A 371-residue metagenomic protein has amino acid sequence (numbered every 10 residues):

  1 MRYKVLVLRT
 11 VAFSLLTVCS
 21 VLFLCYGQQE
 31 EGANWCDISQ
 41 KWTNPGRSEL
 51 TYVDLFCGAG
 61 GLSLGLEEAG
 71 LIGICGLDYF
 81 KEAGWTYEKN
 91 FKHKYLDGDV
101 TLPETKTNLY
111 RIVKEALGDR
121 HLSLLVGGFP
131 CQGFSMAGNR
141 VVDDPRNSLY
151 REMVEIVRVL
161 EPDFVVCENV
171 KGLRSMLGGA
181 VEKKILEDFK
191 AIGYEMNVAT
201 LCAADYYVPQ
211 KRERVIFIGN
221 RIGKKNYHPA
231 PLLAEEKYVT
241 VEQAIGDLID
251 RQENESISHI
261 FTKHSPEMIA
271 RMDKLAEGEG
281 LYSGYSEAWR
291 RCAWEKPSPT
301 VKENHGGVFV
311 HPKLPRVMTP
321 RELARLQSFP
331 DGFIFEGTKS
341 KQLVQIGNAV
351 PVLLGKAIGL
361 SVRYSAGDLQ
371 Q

Functional and structural regions predicted by a protein language model:
R2-A12: Bacterial N-terminal signal peptides that target proteins for export
Y3, Y26-Q29: Low-complexity, intrinsically disordered or signal/transmembrane-proximal segments
G32-L55, A59-V159, K171-L173, A180: Core alpha/beta nucleotide-donor-binding catalytic domains of modification enzymes
L109-D119, F129-R291: Class I S-adenosyl-L-methionine
H259-Q371: C-terminal target-recognition/interaction regions appended to catalytic cores
